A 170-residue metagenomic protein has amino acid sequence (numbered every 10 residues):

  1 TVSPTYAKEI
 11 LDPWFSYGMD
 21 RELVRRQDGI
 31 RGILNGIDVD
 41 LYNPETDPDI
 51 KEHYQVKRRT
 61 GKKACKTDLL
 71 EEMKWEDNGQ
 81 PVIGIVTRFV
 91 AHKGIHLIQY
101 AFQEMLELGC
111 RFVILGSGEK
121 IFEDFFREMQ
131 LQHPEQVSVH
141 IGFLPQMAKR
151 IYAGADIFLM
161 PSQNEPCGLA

Functional and structural regions predicted by a protein language model:
T1-A170: Catalytic cores of nucleotide-sugar-dependent glycosyltransferases that transfer UDP/GDP/TDP-activated
